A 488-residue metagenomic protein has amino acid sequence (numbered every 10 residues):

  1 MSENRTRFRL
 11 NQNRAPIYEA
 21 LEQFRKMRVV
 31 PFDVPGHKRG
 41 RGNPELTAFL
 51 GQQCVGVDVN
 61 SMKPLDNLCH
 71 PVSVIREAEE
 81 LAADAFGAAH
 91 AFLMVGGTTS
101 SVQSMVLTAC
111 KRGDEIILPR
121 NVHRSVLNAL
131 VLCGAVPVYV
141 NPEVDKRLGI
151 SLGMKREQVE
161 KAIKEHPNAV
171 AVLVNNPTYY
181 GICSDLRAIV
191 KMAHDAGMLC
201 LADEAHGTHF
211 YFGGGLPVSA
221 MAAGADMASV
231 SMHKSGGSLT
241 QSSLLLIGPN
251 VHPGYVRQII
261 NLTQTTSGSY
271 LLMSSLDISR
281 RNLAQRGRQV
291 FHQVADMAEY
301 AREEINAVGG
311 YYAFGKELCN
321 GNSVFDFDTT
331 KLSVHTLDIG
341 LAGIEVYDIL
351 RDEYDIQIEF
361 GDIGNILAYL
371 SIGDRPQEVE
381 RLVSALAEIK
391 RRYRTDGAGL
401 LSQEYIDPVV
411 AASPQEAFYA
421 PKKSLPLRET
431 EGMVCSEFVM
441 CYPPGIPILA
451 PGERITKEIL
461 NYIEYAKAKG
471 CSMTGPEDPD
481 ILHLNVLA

Functional and structural regions predicted by a protein language model:
M1-S73, P444: N-terminal "arm"/small-domain region of PLP-dependent enzymes with the aminotransferase-like
V55-G97: Conserved N-terminal alpha-helix of the aminotransferase class I/II PLP-enzyme fold
H90-I116, A129: Conserved beta-loop-alpha segment that forms the PLP phosphate-binding cup at the N-terminus of a helix
G113-V174: PLP-dependent aminotransferase-like
L148-H209: Active-site phosphate-binding strand-loop segment of PLP-dependent enzymes
S219-Q258, Q264-S275: Active-site PLP attachment segment
S279-R302, E378: Structural signature of PLP-dependent enzymes
Y300-G475: Conserved C-terminal alpha-helix-loop-beta "cap" of PLP-dependent enzymes that closes/shapes the active-site mouth
